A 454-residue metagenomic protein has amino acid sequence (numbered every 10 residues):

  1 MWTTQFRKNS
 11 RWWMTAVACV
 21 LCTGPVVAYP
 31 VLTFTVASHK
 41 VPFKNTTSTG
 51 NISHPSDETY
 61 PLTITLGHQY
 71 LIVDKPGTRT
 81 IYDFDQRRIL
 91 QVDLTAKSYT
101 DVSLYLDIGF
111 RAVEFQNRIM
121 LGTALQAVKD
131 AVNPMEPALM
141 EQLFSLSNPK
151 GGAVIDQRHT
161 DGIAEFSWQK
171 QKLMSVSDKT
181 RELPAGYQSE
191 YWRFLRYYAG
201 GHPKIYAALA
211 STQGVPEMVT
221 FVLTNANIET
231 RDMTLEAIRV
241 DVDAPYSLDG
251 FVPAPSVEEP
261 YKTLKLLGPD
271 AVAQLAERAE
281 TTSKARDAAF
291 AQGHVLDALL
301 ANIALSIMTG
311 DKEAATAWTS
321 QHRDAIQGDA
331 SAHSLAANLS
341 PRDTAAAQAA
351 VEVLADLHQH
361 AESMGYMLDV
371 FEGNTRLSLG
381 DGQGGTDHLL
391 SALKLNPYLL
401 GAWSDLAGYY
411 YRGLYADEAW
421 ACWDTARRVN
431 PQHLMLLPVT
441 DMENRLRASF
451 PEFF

Functional and structural regions predicted by a protein language model:
Y29-E277: Extended soluble regions of mature proteins
R286, L299, I303-S306, L335-N338 (+3 more regions): Conserved small-residue packing positions in alpha-helical repeats and bundles
A325, H360-A361, L395, V429: Structural marker of alpha-solenoid helical repeat scaffolds
S331-A347, V351-K394: Alpha-helical adaptor scaffolds
S334-L335, M367-F371, G401-D405, L437-T440: Alpha-solenoid helical repeat scaffolds
S378, R412-G413, R445-S449: Register position in tetratricopeptide repeats
W420, D424-F454: Terminal, low-structured helical/coil segments at or just beyond the last alpha-helical repeat
